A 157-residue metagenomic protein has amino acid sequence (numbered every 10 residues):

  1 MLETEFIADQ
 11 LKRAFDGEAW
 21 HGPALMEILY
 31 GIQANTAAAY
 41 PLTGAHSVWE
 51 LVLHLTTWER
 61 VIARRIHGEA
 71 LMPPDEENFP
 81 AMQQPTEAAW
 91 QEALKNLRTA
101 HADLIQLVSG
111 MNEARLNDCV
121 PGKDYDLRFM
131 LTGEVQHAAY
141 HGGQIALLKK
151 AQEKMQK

Functional and structural regions predicted by a protein language model:
L2-G22, M26-L29, A34-P80, C119-K157: Short, contiguous alpha-helical
M82-D118, F129-A138: Acidic/histidine-rich alpha-helical segments that form the ligand environment of transition-metal centers
